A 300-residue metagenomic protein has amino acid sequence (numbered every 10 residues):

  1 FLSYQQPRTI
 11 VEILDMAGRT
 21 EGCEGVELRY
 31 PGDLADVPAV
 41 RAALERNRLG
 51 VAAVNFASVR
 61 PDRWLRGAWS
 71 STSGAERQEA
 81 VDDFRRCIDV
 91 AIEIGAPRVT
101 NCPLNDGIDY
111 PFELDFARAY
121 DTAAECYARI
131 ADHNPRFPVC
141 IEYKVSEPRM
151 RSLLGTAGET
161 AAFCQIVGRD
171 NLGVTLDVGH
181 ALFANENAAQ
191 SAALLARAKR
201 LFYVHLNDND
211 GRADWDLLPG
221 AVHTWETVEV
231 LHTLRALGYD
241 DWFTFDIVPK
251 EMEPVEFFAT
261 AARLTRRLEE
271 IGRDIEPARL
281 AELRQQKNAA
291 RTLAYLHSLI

Functional and structural regions predicted by a protein language model:
F1-M16, P97, P135, L154-L176 (+1 more regions): Histidine-acidic metal/acid-base catalytic patches
F1-R86, I92, R169, R266-I300: N-terminal pre-domain/capping segments
G25-E27, A53, T100, C140 (+2 more regions): Conserved beta-strand positions in the central sheet of alpha/beta enzyme cores
Y30-G32, A57-R60, P103-G107, Y143-E147 (+3 more regions): Active-site-proximal loop/turn and secondary-structure-junction residues that shape catalytic pockets, frequently
G32-V51, D83-G95, A124-D132, A161 (+2 more regions): Short amphipathic alpha-helices and their capping/turn segments at secondary-structure boundaries
G50-V59, N101-C102, A198-D210: Non-cysteine beta-strand/loop elements that form the S-adenosyl-L-methionine
W64-G67, P111-E113, D214-L218: Short acidic, glycine/proline-rich loop/turn micro-motifs
W69-G173, A294-L299: Active-site acidic/histidine proton-transfer and metal-coordination neighborhood in alpha/beta enzyme cores
